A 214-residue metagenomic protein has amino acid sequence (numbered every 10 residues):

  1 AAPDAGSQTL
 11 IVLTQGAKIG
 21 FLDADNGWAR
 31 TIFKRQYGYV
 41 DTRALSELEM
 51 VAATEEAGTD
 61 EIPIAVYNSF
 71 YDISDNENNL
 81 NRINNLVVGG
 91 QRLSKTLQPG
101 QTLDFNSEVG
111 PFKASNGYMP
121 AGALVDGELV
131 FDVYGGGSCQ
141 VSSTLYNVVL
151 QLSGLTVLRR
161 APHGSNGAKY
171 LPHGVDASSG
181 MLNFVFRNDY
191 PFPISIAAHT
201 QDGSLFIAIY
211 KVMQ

Functional and structural regions predicted by a protein language model:
A2-Q8, V88-G90: Short alpha-helix capping/helix-loop boundary micro-motifs
D4, I32-P63: Boundary regions of SH3-family modules and the immediately adjacent low-complexity/disordered segments in eukaryotic
T9-L45: SH3/SH3-like beta-barrel superfamily modules
A29, L103, G203-L205: Hydrophobic residues embedded in beta-strands of well-ordered beta-sheets
T54-Q98: Polybasic, low-complexity association/targeting segments
N85-E128, N147-V148: Secondary-structure boundary elements
K113-Q214: Exported/periplasmic cell-wall-interacting domains
